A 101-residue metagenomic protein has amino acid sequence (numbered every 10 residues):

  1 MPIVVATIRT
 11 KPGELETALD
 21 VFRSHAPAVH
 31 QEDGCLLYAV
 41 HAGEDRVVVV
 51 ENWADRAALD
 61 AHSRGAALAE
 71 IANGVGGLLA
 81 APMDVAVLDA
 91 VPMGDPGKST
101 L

Functional and structural regions predicted by a protein language model:
P2-R9, A39-S63, L101: Short, well-ordered beta-strand segments in beta-rich or mixed alpha/beta enzyme and ligand-binding folds
R9-L19: Short, surface-exposed ligand-recognition loops at beta-strand->loop->(often short) alpha-helix junctions that present
P12-E14, A57, V91: Residues that cap or initiate secondary-structure elements
E14, D45, A67: Short phosphate-engaging motifs
F22, D33, A42-E44: A generic beta-sheet turn/junction motif
S24-L36, N52-A86: An amphipathic, aromatic/His-enriched active-site/gating alpha helix that lines ligand/cofactor pockets
A39-D45, I71-L101: Glycine-rich beta-strand-turn "strand-cap" elements at beta-sheet edges
